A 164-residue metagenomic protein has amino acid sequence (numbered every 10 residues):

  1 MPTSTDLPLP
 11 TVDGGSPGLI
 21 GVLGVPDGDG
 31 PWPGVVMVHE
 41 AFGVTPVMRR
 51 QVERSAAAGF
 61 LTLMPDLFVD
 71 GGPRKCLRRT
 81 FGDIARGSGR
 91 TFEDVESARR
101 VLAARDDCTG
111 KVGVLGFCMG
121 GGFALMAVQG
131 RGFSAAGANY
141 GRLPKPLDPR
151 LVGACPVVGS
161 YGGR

Functional and structural regions predicted by a protein language model:
M1-P17, L125-S134: N-terminal-biased segments
P2-T5, W32, R50, M119-G122 (+1 more regions): A structural signal for the main folded, soluble domain(s) of proteins
D6-D107: Serine-hydrolase catalytic machinery in alpha/beta-hydrolase-like enzymes
L19, F60, S134-A136, V157: Structural detector for hydrophobic anchor residues on beta-strands
L67-V69, G141-L143, G163-R164: Short, acidic/turn-prone active-site loops that include or flank metal/cofactor- and phosphate-binding residues
S97-A154: Primarily recognizes the serine-hydrolase "nucleophile elbow" in alpha/beta-hydrolase and SGNH/GDSL folds
G159-Y161: Short beta-strand/loop motif that positions the catalytic acidic residue of the alpha/beta-hydrolase fold
